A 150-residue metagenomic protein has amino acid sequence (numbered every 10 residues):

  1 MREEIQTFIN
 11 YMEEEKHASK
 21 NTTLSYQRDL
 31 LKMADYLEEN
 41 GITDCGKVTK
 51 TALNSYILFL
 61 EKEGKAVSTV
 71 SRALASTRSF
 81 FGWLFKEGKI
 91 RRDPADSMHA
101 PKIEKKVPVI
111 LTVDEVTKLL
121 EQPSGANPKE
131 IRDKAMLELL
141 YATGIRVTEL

Functional and structural regions predicted by a protein language model:
M1-E149: Conserved catalytic core of the tyrosine transesterase superfamily
